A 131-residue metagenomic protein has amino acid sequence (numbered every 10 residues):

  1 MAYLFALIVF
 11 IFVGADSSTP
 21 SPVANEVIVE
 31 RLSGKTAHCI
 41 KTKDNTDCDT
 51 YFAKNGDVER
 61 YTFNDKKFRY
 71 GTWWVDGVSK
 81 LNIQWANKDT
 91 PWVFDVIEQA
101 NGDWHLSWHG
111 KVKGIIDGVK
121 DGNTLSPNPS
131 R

Functional and structural regions predicted by a protein language model:
M1-I8: Sec-dependent signal peptide recognition, specifically the positively charged N-region followed immediately by
F12-Y70, V78-R131: Lipid interaction determinants
